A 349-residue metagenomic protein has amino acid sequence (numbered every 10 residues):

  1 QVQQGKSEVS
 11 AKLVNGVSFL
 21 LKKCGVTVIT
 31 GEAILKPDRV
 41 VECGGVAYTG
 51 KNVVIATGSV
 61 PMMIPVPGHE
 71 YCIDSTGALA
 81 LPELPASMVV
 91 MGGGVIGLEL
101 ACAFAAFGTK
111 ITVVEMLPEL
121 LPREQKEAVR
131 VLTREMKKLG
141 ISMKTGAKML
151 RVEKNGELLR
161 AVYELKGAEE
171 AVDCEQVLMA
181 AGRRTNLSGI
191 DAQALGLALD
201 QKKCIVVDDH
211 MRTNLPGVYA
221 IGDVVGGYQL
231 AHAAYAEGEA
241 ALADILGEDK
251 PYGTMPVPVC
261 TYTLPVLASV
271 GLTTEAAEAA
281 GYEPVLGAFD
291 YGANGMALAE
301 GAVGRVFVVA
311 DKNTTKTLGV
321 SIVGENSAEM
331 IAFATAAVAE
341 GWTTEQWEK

Functional and structural regions predicted by a protein language model:
Q1-K12, A103-R123, E329: Beta1-alpha1 glycine-rich phosphate/pyrophosphate-binding loop at the start of Rossmann-like nucleotide-binding domains
Q1-S7, P118-P122, G146, V152 (+1 more regions): Flexible, acidic loop-helix segments that line cofactor/substrate-binding pockets
T27-T30, I34-E42, G108-D209, L272 (+1 more regions): A Rossmann-like FAD-binding core segment of flavoenzymes
A33, Y48-G58, V90-M91, I111 (+4 more regions): Short hydrophobic core segments
I55-K110, V114, L139-S142, Q193-L195 (+2 more regions): Glycine-rich dinucleotide-binding loop and its adjacent helix/turn
H69-P85, A171-L246: FAD-site-proximal beta/loop scaffold in flavoenzymes
E124-V131, E135, I221-A276: A conserved FAD-binding loop/helix module that cradles the flavin
Y262-T273, E278-K349: Flexible, glycine-rich terminal cap/loop adjacent to redox cofactors in electron-transfer oxidoreductases
